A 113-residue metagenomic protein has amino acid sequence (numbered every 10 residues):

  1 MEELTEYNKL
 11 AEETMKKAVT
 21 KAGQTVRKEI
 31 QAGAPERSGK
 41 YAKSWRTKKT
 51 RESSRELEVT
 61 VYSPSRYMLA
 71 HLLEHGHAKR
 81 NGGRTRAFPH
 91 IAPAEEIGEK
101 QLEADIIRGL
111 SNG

Functional and structural regions predicted by a protein language model:
M1-A70, H75-G113: Short, Lys/Arg-rich flexible segments
